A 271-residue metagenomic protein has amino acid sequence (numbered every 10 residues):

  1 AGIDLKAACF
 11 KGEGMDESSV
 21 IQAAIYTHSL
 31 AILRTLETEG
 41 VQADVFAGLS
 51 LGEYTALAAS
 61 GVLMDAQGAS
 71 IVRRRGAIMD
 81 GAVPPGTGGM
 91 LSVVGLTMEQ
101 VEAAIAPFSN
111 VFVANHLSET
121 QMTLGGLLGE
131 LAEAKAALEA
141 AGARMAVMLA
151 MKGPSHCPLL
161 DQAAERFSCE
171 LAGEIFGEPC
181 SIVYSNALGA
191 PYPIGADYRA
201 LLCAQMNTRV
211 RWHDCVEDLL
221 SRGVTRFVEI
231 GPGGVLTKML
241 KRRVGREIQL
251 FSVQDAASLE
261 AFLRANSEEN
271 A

Functional and structural regions predicted by a protein language model:
A1-Q100, M145, L149, R226-V244 (+1 more regions): FabD-like malonyl-/acyl-CoA
I3, K11-G12, S60-N207: Alpha/beta catalytic cores of group-transfer enzymes, especially the acyltransferase/condensing modules of polyketide
I21-A23, P154, R209: Glycine-rich phosphate/pyrophosphate-binding beta-alpha loops
E37, E139, L220-G223: Non-catalytic positions within long, well-ordered alpha-helices that form the structural scaffold/packing of enzyme
P107-F108, E139-A141, K241-G245, S267: Short, solvent-exposed amphipathic alpha-helical segments in soluble enzyme and RNA/protein-processing domains
I175-E178, R222, G245: Short, conserved loop/helix-junction motifs that constitute active-site signature segments in enzyme catalytic cores
L188, Q249-N270: Short, flexible loop segments at boundaries between secondary-structure elements
N207-V224: A short, acidic, amphipathic alpha-helical segment used as a generic capping/interface helix at domain edges
